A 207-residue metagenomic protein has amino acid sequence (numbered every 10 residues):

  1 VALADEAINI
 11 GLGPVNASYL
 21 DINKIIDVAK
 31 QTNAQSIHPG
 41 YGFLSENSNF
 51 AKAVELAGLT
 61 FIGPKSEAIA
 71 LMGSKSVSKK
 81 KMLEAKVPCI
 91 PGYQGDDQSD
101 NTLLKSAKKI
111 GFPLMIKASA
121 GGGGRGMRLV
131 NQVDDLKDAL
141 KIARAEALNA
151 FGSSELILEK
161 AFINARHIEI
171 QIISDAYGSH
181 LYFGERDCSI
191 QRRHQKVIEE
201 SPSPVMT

Functional and structural regions predicted by a protein language model:
V1-T207: N-terminal beta-alpha lobe that positions the nucleotide/phosphoryl donor in ATP/NTP-coupled carboxylate activation
